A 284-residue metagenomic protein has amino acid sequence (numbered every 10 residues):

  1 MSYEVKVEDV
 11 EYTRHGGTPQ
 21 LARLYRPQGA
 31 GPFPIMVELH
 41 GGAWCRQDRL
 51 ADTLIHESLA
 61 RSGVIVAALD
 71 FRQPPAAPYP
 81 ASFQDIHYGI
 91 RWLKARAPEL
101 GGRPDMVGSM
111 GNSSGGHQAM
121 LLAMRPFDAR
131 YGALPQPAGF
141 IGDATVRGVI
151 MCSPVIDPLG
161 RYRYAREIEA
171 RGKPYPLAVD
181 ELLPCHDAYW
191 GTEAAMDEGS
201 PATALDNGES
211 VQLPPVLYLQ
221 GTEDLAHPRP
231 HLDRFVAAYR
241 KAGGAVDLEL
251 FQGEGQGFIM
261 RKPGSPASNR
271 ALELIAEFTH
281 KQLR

Functional and structural regions predicted by a protein language model:
M1-R284: Alpha/beta-hydrolase superfamily serine-hydrolase fold, recognizing
